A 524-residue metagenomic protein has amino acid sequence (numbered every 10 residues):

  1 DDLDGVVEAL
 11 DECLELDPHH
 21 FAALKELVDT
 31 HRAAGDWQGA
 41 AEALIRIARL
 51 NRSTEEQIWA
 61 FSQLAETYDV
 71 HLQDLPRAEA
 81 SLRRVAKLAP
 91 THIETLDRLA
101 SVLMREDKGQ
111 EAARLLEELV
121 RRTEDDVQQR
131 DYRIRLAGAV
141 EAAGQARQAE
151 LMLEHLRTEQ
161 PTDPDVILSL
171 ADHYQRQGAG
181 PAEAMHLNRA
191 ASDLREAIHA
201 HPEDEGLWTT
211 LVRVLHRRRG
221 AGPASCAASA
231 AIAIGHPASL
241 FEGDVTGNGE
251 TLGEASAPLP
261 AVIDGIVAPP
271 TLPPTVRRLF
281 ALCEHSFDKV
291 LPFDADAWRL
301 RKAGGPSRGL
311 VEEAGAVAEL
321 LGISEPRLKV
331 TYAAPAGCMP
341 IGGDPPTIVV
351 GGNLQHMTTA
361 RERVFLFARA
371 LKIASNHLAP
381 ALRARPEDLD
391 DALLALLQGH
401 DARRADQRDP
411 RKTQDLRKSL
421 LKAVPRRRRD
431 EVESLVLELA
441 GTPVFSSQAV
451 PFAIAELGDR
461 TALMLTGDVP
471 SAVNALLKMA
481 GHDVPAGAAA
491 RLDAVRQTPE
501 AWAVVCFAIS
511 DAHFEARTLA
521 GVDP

Functional and structural regions predicted by a protein language model:
D1-P274, A281-R301, E313-L321, E325 (+5 more regions): Repeat-based scaffolding regions
P292-G304, G352-N353, L439-V444: Short hinge/gating elements
P306-G309, E313-G322, L393-R491: Short helix/loop segments within enzyme catalytic domains that coordinate or immediately flank catalytic cofactors
T347-G351, L371: Short hydrophobic beta-strand segments that form the core of ligand-binding sensory/regulatory domains
V350-F365, L378, S446-A449: Short pre-active-site segment immediately N-terminal to the catalytic Zn-binding motif
F367-S375, L457, T461: Active-site His/Glu-centered metal-binding helix of metallohydrolases
A370-E387: Catalytic Zn2+-binding segment of zinc metalloproteases
R496-P524: Long, highly charged low-complexity segments enriched in Glu/Asp and Lys/Arg with interspersed Ser/Thr
